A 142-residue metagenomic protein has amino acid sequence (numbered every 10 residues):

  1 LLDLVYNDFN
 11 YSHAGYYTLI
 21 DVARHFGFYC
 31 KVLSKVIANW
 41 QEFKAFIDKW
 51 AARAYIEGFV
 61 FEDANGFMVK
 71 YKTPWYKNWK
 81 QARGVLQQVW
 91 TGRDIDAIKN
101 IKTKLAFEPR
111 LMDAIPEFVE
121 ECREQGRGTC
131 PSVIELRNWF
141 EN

Functional and structural regions predicted by a protein language model:
L1-N142: Core nucleotide-handling region used for phosphoryl-transfer chemistry
